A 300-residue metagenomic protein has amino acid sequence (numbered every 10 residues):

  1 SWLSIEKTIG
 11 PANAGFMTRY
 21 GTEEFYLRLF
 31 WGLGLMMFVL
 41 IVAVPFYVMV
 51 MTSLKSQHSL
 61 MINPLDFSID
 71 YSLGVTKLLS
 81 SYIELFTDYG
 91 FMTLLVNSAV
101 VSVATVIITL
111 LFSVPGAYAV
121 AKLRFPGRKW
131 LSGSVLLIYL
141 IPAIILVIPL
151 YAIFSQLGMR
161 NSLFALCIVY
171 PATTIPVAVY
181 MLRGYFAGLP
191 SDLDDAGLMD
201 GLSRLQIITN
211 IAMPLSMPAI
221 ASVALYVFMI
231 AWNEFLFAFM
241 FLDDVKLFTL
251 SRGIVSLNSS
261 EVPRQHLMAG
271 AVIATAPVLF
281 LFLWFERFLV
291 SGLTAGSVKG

Functional and structural regions predicted by a protein language model:
S4-I9, L27-G300: A structural signal for multi-pass alpha-helical bundles of membrane permease subunits that mediate small-molecule
I5-T22: Membrane-interfacial, low-structure loops and terminal tails that flank and connect transmembrane helices in multi-pass
